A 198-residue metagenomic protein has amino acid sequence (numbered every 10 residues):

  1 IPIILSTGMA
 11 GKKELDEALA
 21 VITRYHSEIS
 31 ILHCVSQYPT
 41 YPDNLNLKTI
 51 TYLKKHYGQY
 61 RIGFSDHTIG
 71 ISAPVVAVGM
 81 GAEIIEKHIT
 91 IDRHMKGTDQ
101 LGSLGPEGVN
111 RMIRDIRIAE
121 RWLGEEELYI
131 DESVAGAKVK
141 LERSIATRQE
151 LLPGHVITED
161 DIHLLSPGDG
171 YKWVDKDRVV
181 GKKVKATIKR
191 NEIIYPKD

Functional and structural regions predicted by a protein language model:
I1-D198: Catalytic cores and adjacent flexible loops of soluble metabolic enzymes that perform enolate/carbanion chemistry on
